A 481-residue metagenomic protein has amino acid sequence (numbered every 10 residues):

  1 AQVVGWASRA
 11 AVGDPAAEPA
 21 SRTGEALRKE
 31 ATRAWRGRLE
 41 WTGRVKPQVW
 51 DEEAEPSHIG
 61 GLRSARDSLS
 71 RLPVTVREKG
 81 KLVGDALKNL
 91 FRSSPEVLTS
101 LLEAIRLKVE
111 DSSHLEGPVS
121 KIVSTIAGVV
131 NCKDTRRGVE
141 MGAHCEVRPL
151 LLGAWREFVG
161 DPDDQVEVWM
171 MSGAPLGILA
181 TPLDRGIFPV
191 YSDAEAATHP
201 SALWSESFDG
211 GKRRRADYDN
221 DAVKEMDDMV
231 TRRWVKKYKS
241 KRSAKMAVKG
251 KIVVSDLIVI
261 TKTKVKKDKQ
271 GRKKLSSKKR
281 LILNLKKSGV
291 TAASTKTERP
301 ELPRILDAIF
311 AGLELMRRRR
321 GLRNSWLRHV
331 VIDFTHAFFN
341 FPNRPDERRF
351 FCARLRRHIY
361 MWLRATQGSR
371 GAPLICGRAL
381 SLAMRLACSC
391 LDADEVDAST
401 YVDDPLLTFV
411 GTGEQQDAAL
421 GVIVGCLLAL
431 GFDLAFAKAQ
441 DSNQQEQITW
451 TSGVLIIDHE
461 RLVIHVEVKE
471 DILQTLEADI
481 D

Functional and structural regions predicted by a protein language model:
Q2-D217, F436: Non-catalytic, polymerase-adjacent accessory regions of viral genome-replication enzymes
P149-A202, I260-R280, T335-Y360, C376-R385 (+2 more regions): Reverse-transcriptase-like RNA-dependent polymerase core
D209-R378, C426, L473-D481: Catalytic-core region of right-hand nucleic acid polymerases
K236-K237, C390-E395, Q416, D433-K438: Short, flexible/disordered secondary-structure transition segments
D256, K278-L281, N324-V330, E395-S399 (+4 more regions): Beta-sheet entry/capping signal
K267, R272-K274, M361-L363, L427-D481: A conserved non-catalytic segment of reverse transcriptases and RNA-directed RNA polymerases corresponding to the late
N284-K286, V331-T335, G368, L391-T412 (+1 more regions): Catalytic palm active-site di-aspartate
P373-V424: Active-site palm subdomain of RNA-directed nucleic acid polymerases
